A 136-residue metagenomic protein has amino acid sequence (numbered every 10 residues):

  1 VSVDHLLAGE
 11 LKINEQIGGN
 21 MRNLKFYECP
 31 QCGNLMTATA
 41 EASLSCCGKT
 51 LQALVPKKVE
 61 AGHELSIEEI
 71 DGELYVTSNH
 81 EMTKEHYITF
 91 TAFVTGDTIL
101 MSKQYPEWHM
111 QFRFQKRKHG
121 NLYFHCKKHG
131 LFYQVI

Functional and structural regions predicted by a protein language model:
H5-N20: Short, Lys/Arg-enriched N-terminal segments with co-localized hydrophobic residues within the first ~10-30 amino acids
F26, S43, Y123: Residues immediately within or flanking Cys/His clusters that coordinate Zn2+ in small zinc-binding modules
C29-C32, C46: Short cysteine-rich clusters marking metal-coordination/redox-active sites
M36, T50-L51, G130: Cys/His-rich microdomains that often coordinate metals
A40-L51: Cysteine-rich micro-motifs
T77-S78, H109-R117: Exposed aromatic-hydrophobic patches
T91, H119-H129: Short, aromatic- and glycine-rich surface loops/edge beta-strands on solvent-exposed regions
K128-I136: Edge beta-strands of extracellular beta-sandwich domains
